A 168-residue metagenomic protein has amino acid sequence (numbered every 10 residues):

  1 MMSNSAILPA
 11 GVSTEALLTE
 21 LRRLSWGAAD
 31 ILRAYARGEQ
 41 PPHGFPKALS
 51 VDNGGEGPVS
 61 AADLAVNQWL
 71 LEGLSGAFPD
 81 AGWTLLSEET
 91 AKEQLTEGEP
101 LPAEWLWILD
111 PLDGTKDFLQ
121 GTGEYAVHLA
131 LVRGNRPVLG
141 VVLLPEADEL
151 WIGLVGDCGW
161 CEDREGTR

Functional and structural regions predicted by a protein language model:
M2-L109: N-terminal subdomain of lithium-sensitive/metallo-dependent phosphomonoesterases centered on the IMPase/IPPase/PAP
P100-D163: DPxDG-like acidic metal-binding loop motif
R164-R168: Short, intrinsically disordered, charge-balanced linker/junction segments flanking boundaries in proteins
